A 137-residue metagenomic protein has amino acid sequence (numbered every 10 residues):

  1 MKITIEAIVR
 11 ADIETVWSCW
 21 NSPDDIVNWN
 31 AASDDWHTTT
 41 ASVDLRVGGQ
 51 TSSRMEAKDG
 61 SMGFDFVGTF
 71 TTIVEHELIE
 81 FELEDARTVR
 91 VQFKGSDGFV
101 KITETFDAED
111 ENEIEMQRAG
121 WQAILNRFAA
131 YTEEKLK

Functional and structural regions predicted by a protein language model:
M1-D35: Hydrophobic ligand-binding cavity/cleft-lining segments
K2-T4, G63-V67, A86-R90: Short, surface-exposed coil-to-beta transition loops
T4-R10, D44, R54, T69 (+1 more regions): Generic structural detector for well-ordered beta-strands
I13-E14, L45-R46, T71-H76, Q92-K101: A short, structured loop/turn motif at beta-sheet edges
V16, I26, T51-S53, F70 (+3 more regions): Hydrophobic pocket/interface hotspot
H37-F81: Glycine-rich portal/gate segments that line the openings of hydrophobic small-molecule binding cavities
L78-A123, R127-F128: Beta-strand/loop substructures that line and gate deep hydrophobic ligand-binding cavities in soluble
Y131-K137: Short, highly charged C-terminal tails/helix-capping segments
